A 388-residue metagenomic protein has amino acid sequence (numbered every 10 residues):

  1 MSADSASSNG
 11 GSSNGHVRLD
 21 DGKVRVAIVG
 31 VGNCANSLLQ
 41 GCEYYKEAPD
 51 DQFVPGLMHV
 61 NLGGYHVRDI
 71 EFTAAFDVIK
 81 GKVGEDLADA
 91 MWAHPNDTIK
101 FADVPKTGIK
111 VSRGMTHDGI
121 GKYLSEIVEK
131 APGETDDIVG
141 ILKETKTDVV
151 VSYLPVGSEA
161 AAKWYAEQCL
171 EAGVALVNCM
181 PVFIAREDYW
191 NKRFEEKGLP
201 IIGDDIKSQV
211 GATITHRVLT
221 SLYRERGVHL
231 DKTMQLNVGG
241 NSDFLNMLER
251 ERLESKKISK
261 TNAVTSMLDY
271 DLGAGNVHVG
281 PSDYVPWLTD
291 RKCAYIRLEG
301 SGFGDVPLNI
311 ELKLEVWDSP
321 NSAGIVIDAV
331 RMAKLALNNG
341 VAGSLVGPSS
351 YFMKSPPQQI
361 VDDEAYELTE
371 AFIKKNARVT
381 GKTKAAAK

Functional and structural regions predicted by a protein language model:
S2-A3, N14, H59, A294-K388: C-terminal active-site/capping subdomain that shapes the small-molecule cofactor and substrate pocket of enzyme
S2-Y165, L253-I258, A294, F303: N-terminal glycine-/serine-/threonine-rich beta1-alpha1-beta2 phosphate-ribose binding loop of Rossmann-like
V29, K82, D89, N96 (+2 more regions): Active-site-lining helix/loop region of Rossmann-like oxidoreductase modules
G30-N36, L154-A160, M180-R186, K207-T213 (+1 more regions): Gly/Ser/Thr-rich loops at beta-strand to alpha-helix junctions that form or flank small-molecule/cofactor-binding
T147, G173-V174, L199, V228: Short glycine/serine/threonine/alanine-rich loop segments
V150-S152, L176-C179, I202-D205, K232-T233: Short catalytic-loop micro-motif centered on adjacent basic/acidic residues
P155-E171, C179-P200: Rossmann-fold NAD(P)-binding glycine/threonine-rich loop
R193-I206, G227, D231: Rossmann-fold dehydrogenase core element
